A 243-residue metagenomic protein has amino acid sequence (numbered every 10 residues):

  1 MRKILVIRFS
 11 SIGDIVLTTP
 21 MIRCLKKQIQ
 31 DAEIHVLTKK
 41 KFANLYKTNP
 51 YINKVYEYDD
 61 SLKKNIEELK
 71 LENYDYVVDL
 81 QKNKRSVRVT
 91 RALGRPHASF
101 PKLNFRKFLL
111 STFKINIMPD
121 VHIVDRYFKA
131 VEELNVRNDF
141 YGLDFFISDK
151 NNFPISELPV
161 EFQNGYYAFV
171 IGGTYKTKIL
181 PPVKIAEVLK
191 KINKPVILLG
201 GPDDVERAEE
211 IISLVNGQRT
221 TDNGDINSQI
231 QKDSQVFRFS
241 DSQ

Functional and structural regions predicted by a protein language model:
M1-Q243: Catalytic machinery of carbohydrate-active enzymes, primarily nucleotide-sugar-dependent glycosyltransferases
